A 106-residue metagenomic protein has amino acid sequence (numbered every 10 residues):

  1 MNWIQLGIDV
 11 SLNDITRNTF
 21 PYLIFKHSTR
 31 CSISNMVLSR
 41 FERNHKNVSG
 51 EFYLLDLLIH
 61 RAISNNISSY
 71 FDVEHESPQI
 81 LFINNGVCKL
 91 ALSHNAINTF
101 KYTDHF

Functional and structural regions predicted by a protein language model:
M1-N13: N-terminal "domain-start" segment that seeds a small globular fold
L6, K26, G50-N66: Thiol-based oxidoreductase modules, predominantly thioredoxin-like and allied folds used for disulfide exchange
V10-S11, V37-R43, D56, C88-I97: A structural signal for the main folded, soluble domain(s) of proteins
L12-N44: Local sequence-structure signature of Cys/Sec-based thiol-disulfide redox active-site neighborhoods
K46-V48: Short helix-capping segments at alpha-helix termini
F71-E74: Short loop/turn motifs at secondary-structure junctions and domain boundaries
E76, F82-F106: Non-catalytic, surface beta->alpha helical segment in thiol-disulfide oxidoreductase systems
